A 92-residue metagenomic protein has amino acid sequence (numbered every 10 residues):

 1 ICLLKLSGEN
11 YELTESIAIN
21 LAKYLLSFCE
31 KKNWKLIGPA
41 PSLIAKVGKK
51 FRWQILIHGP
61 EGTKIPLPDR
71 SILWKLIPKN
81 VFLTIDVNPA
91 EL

Functional and structural regions predicted by a protein language model:
I1-L92: Accessory helical-bundle/CTD segments and flexible terminal tails appended to RecA-like ATPase motors
